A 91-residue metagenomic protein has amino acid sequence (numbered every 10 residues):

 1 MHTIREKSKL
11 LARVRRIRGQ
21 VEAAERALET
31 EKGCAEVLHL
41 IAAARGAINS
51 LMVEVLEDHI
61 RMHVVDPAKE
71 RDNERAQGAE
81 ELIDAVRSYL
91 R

Functional and structural regions predicted by a protein language model:
M1-R91: Solvent-exposed interaction patches of small proteins and small membrane subunits
